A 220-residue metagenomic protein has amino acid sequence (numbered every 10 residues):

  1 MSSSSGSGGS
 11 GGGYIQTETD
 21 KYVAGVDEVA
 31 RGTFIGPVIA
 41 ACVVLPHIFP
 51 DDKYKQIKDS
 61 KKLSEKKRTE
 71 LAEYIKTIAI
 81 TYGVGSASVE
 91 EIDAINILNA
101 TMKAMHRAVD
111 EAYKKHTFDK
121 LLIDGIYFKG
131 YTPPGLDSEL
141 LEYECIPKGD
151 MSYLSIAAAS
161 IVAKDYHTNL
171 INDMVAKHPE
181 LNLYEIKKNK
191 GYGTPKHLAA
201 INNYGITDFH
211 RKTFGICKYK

Functional and structural regions predicted by a protein language model:
M1-K220: RNase H-like, Mg2+-dependent phosphodiesterase core, and more generally RNA phosphate-backbone-engaging helix-loop
